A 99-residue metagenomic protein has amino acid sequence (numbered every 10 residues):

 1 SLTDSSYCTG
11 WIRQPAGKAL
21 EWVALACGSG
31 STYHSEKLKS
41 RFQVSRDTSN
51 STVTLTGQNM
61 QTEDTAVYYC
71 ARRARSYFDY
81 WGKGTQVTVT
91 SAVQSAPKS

Functional and structural regions predicted by a protein language model:
S1-S99: Extracellular domains of the immunoglobulin superfamily
